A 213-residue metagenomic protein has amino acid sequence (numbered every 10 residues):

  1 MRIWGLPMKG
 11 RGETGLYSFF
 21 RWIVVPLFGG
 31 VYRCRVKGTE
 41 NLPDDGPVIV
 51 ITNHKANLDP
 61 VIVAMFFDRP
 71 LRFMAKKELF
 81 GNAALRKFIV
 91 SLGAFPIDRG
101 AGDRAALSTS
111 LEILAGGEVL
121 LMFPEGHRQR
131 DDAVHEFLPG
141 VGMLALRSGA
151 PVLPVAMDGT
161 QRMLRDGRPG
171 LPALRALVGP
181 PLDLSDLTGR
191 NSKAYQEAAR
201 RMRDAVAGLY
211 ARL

Functional and structural regions predicted by a protein language model:
M1-R33: N-terminal membrane-anchoring alpha-helices
R2-G15, A105-L213: Non-catalytic C-terminal accessory region of glycerolipid acyltransferases and related lyso-lipid remodeling enzymes
R2-L6, L42, A64-M65: A short, flexible N-terminal coil/short beta segment enriched in small residues
S18, W22, G29-G30, D44-A101 (+1 more regions): Catalytic core of membrane glycerolipid acyltransferases/transacylases, capturing the structured, soluble-facing
V25-G46, L184: A short, well-structured juxtamembrane/interface segment
C34, R69-P70, F95, G117 (+1 more regions): Secondary-structure boundary/capping positions in well-ordered alpha/beta enzyme cores
V36-T39, N82, R104-L107: Structural motif corresponding to alpha-helix initiation and N-cap regions
E40, K77, D98, A156 (+1 more regions): Residues at the C-termini of beta-strands that transition into short coil/loop
